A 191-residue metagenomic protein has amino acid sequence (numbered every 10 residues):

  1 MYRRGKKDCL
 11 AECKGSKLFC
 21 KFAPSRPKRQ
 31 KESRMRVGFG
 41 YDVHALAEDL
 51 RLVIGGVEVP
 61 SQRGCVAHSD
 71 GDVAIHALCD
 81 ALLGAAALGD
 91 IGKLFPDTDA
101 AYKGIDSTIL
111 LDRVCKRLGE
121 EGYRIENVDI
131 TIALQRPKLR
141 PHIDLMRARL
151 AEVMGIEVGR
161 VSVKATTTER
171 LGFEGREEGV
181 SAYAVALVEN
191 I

Functional and structural regions predicted by a protein language model:
K21-R34: Short, Lys/Arg-enriched N-terminal segments with co-localized hydrophobic residues within the first ~10-30 amino acids
R34-L145, M154: RNase III-family endoribonuclease catalytic core
A148: Active-site phosphate/pyrophosphate- and oxyanion-stabilizing loops and adjacent acidic/basic residues in soluble
E157-R160: Short acidic capping loops at alpha-helix termini that bridge into adjacent secondary structure
V163-T167: Pyridoxal 5′-phosphate
E174-I191: C-terminal edge-of-domain segments
